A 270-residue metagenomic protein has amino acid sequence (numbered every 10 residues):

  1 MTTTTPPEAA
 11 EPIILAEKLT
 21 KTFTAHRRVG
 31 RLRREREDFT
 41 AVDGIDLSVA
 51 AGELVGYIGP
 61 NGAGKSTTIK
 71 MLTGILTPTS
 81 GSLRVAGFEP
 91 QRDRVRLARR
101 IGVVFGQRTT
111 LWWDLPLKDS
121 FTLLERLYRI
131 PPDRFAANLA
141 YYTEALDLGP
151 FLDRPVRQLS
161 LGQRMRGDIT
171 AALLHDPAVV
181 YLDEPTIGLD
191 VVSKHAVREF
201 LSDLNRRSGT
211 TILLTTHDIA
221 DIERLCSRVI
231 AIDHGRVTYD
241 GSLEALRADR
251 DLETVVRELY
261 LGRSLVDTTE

Functional and structural regions predicted by a protein language model:
T122, R126, D133-F151: Conserved ABC ATPase "signature" region
P155-L159: Conserved ABC ATPase signature
L174-A178: A short, proline-enriched helix->beta-strand linker immediately N-terminal to the Walker B motif in ABC-type P-loop
V180-E184: Catalytic Walker B motif of ABC-type/P-loop ATPase nucleotide-binding domains
H195-R207: Helical segment within the ABC ATPase nucleotide-binding domain
I222-R224: A short, surface-exposed alpha-helical micro-motif characterized by mixed small hydrophobic and charged/polar residues
D240-G241: ABC ATPase "signature
